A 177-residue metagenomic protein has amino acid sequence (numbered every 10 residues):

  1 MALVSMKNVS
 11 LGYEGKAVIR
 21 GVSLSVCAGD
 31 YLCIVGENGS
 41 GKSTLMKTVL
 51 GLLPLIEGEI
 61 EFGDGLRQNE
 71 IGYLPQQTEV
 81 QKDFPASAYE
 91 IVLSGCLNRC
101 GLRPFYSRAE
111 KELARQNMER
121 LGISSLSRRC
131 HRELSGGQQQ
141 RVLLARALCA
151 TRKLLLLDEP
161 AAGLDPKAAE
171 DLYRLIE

Functional and structural regions predicted by a protein language model:
V35-E37: The feature captures the beta-strand-to-loop junction immediately N-terminal to the Walker
L50: Helix-to-loop junction immediately C-terminal to a conserved catalytic motif
L55-I71: Conserved ABC transporter NBD signature motif
L93, R108-L126: Conserved ABC ATPase "signature" region
C130-L134, Q138: Conserved ABC ATPase signature
L144-A145: Hydrophobic anchor residue at the start of the ABC signature
L155-E159: Catalytic Walker B motif of ABC-type/P-loop ATPase nucleotide-binding domains
